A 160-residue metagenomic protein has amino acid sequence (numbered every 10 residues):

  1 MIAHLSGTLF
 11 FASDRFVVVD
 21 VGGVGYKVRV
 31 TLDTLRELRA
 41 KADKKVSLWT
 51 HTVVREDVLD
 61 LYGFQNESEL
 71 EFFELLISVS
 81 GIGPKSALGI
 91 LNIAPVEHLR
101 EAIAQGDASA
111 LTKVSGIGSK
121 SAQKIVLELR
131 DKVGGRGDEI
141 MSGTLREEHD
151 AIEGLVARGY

Functional and structural regions predicted by a protein language model:
M1-S78: Structure-specific DNA junction-binding interface
T52, L59-F64, P84-I103, K124-G137: Amphipathic, charged-and-aliphatic alpha-helical interface segments that function as noncatalytic docking
T112-S115: Glycine- and Gly-Pro-enriched alpha-helical subdomains that act as flexible, kink-prone "lid/hinge" or packing modules
S121: Charged, well-structured binding/catalytic surfaces in domain cores that contact anionic ligands
K124-Y160: Strongly charged, low-complexity linkers/loops
